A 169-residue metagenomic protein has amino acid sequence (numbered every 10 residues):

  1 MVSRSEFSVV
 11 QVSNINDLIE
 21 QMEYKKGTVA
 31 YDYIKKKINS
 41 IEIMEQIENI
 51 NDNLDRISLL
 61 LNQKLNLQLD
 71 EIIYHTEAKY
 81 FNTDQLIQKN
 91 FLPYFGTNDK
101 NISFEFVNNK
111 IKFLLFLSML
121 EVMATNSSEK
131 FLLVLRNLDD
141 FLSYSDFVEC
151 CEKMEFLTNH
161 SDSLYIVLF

Functional and structural regions predicted by a protein language model:
M1-T125: Extended, compositionally biased accessory segments flanking or bridging domains
F106-K112, D140-D146, I166: Short linear motifs at secondary-structure transitions and domain/linker junctions
A124-D146: Conserved P-loop NTPase "ATPase switch" module shared by AAA+ and STAND
E129-L133, T158-F169: Loop/turn-to-beta-strand initiation segments
L142-S161: Conserved Walker B catalytic segment
